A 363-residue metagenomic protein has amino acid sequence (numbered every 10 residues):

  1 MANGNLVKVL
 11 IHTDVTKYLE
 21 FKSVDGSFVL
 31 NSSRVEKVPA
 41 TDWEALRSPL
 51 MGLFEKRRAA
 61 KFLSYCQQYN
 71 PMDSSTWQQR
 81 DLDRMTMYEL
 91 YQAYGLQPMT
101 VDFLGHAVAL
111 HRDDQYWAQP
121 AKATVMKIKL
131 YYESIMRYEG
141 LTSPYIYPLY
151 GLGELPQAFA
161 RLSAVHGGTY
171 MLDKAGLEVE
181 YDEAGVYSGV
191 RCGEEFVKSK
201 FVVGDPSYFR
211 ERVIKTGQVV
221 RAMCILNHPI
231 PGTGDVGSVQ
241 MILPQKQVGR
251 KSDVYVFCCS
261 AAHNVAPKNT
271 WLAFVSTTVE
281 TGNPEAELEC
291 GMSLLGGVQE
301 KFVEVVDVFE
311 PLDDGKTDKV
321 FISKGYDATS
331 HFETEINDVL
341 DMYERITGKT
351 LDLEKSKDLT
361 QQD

Functional and structural regions predicted by a protein language model:
M1-N3, T76-D83, Y138-V165, M171-D173 (+1 more regions): Short beta-strand to alpha-helix junction loop
N3-I135, P144-Y150: Rossmann-like flavin
G4-N5, I11-E20, L90-Q92, L96 (+8 more regions): Short amphipathic alpha-helices and their capping/turn residues within compact interaction modules
V9-H12, F62-Y65, L90, L162 (+3 more regions): Alpha-helical recognition domains of nuclear gene-regulatory proteins
V24-L30, G105-L110, L177-Y181, Q240-L243 (+3 more regions): Short amphipathic alpha-helical segments embedded in low-complexity Lys/Glu-rich regions
S33, T41-D42, R191-E195, S276-T278 (+1 more regions): Secondary-structure transition/turn motif
Y147-P148, Q157-R161, V165-G168, K174-V306: Mid-domain catalytic core of redox enzymes that form a hydrophobic substrate pocket/lid adjacent to a catalytic redox
W271, T281-D363: C-terminal catalytic lobe of FAD-dependent flavoproteins
